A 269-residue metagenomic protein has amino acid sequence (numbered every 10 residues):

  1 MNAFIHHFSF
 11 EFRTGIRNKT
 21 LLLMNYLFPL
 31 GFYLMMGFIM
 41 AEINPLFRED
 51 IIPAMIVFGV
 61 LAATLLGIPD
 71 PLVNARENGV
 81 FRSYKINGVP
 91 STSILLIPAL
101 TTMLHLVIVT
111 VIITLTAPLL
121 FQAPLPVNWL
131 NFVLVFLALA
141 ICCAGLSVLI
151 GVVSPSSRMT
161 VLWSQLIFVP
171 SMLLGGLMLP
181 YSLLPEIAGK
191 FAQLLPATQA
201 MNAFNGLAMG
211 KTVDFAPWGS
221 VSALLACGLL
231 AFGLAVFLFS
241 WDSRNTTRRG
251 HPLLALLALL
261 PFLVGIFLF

Functional and structural regions predicted by a protein language model:
M1-I5, S9-T20, S171, A188 (+2 more regions): Membrane-interacting alpha-helical segments
A3, H7-N78, L104-L106, F121-W129 (+4 more regions): Transmembrane helix-boundary elements of multi-pass transport/secretion proteins, especially ABC-type permease modules
K19-T20, E49, T92, R158 (+1 more regions): Residues that define the loop-to-transmembrane-helix transition and helix capping in multi-pass membrane transporters
M35-M40, S157-L194, T198, V264-F269: Transmembrane helix segments
G37-A41, F58, N74, S83 (+7 more regions): Transmembrane helix-loop junction
P71-L104: Helix-loop-helix units of permease transmembrane domains in multi-pass membrane transporters, especially ABC
S91, A99-Q165, V169, W218-V221 (+1 more regions): Alpha-helical transmembrane segments and their short interhelical loops
G176-L230, L238-N245: Membrane-interfacial helix-loop-helix junctions in multi-pass membrane proteins
